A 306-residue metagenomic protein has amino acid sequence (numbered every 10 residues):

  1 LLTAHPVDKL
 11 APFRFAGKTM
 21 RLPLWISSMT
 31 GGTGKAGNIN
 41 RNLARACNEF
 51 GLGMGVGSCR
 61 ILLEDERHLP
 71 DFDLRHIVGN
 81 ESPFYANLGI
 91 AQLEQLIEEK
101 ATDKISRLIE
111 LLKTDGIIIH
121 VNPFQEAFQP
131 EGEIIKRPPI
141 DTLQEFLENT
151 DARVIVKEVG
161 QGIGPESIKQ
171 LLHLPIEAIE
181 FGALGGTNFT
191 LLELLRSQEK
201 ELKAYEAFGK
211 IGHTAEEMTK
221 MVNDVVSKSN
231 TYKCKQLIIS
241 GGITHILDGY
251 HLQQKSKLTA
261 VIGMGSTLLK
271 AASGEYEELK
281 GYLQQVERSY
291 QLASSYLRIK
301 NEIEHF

Functional and structural regions predicted by a protein language model:
L1-A16, M20: An N-cap/entry alpha-helix motif that binds or orients negatively charged groups
L24-S27, L52-S58, S82-L88, D115 (+5 more regions): Hydrophobic faces of well-ordered beta-strands that scaffold small-molecule active sites in alpha/beta enzyme cores
S28-T30, G37, L52-R137: Active-site beta->alpha loop and helix N-cap motifs at the rims of alpha/beta catalytic domains
S58, I97, G132-I135, V156-G160 (+3 more regions): Glycine- and other small-residue-rich loops at beta-strand/loop junctions that grip anionic moieties
L69-N87, I135-I155, K200-K233, V286-L292: Alpha-helix-loop-beta-strand connector modules within alpha/beta enzyme cores
A91-T102, V156-L172, G242-H245: Active-site glycine- and acidic-residue-rich loops that bind and position anionic ligands or nucleotide-like cofactors
K113-D141, S167-I168, L174-D224, T267: Glycine/Thr-rich beta-alpha phosphate-binding loop at enzyme active sites
L202-I238, T244-F306: Alpha/beta catalytic cores of nucleotide-metabolism and tRNA/nucleoside-modifying enzymes
